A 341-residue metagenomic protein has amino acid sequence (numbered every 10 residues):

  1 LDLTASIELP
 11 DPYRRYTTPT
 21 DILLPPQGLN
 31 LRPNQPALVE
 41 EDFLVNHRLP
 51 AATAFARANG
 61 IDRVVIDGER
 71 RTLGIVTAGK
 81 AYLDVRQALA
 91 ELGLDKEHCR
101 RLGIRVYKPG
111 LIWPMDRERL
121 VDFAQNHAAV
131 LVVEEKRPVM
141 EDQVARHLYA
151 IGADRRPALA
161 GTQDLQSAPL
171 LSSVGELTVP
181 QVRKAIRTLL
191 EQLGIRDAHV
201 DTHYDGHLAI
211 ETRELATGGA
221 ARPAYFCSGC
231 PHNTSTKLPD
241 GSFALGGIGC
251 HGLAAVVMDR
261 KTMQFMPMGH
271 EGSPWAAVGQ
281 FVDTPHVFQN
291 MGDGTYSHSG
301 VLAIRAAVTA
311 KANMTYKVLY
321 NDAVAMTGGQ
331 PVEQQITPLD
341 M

Functional and structural regions predicted by a protein language model:
L1-I66: Conformationally flexible catalytic loops at phosphate/diphosphate-handling active centers
D2-Y13, R86-L89, R117-R119, E141-R146 (+6 more regions): Short acidic, glycine/serine/threonine-rich loops at helix termini
P10-L24, A150-D154, M263-G269, G329-M341: Acidic, Ser/Thr-rich peripheral helices and adjacent loops at domain boundaries
R48-T72, A90, A209, R213 (+1 more regions): Glycine-/acidic-rich phosphate or pyrophosphate-binding loops and their flanking alpha/beta elements
D67-M115, I151-A160, L238-H270: Anionic-ligand anchoring segments at beta-strand to alpha-helix junctions in alpha/beta enzyme folds, i.e., glycine
E134-P223: Peripheral docking tails and interdomain loops at the edges of cofactor- or intermediate-handling domains
T212-D240: Active-site pocket-lining segments that scaffold enzyme catalytic pockets across diverse folds
N233-K237, F243-M326, Q334-P338: Thiamine diphosphate
